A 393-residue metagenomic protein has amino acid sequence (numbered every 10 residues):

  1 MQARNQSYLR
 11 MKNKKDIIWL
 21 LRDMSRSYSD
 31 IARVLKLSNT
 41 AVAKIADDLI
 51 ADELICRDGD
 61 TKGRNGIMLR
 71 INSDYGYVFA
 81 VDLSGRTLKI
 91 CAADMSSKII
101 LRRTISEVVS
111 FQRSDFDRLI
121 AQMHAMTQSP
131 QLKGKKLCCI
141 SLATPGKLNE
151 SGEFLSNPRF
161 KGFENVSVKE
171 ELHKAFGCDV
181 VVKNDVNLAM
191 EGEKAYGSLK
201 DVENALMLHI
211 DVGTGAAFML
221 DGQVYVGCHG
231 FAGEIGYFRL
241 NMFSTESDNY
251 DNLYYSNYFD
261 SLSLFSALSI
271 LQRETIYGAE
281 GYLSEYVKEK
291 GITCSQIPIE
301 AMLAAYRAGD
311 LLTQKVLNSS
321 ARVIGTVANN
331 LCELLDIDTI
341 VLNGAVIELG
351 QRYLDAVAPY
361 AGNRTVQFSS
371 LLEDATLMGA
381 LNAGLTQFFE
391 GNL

Functional and structural regions predicted by a protein language model:
M1-G63, R70-K136, A175-F176, M242-L393: ATP-binding/phosphotransfer module of carbohydrate and carboxylate kinases, centering on a glycine-rich
K62-N65, V212: Short acidic/glycine-enriched loop/turn segments that link adjacent beta-strands
L69-I71, F154-L155: Generic recognition of long tandem-repeat/solenoid scaffolds
K136-A143, K147-L253, G379, A383-L393: Phosphate-binding/catalytic loop of phosphoryl-transfer enzymes
